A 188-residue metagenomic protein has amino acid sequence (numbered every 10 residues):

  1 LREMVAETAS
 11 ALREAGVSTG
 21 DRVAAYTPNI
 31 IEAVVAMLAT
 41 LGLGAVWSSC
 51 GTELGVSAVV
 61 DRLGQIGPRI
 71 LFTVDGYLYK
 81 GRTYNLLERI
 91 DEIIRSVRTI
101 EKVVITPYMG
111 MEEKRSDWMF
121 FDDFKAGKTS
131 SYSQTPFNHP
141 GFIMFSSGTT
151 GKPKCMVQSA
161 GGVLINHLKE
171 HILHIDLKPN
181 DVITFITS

Functional and structural regions predicted by a protein language model:
L1, V5, V23, T40 (+4 more regions): Adenylate-forming
L1-L12, T129: Glycine-rich adenosyl-nucleotide cofactor-binding module
V5-T8, M156-D176: Conserved structural elements of the adenylate-forming
A11-V60, V182-S188: Conserved AMP-binding/adenylate-forming
V23, T40, P140, S146-T149 (+2 more regions): Conserved S/T- and glycine-rich ATP-binding loop of Class I adenylate-forming
Y26, C50, V74, T106 (+3 more regions): Generic beta-strand/beta-sheet core signal
G42-D122: Structural core segment of the AMP-binding/adenylate-forming
V104-I105, S116-F145, K152, G162 (+2 more regions): Conserved pre-ATP/AMP-binding loop-to-beta segment of ANL
